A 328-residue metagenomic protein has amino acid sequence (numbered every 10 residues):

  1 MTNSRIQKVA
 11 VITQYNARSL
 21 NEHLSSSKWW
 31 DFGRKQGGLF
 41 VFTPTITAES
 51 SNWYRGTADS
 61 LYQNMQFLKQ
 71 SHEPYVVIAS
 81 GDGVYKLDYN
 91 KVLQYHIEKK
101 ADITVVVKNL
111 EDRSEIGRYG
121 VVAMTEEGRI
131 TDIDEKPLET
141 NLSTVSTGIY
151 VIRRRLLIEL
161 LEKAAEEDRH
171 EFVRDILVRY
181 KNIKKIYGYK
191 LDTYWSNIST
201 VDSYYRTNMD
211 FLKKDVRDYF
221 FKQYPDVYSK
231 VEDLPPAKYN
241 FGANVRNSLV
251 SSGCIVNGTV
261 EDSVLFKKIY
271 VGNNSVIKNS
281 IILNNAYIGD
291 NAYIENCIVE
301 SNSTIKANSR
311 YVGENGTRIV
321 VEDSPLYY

Functional and structural regions predicted by a protein language model:
M1-F211, V320-E322: Unchanged
R155, K163-Y328: Left-handed beta-helix
